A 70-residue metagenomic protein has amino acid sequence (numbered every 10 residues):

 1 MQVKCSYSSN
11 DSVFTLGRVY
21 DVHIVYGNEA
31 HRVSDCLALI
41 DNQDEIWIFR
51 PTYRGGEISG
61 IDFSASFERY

Functional and structural regions predicted by a protein language model:
M1, A65-Y70: Short intrinsically disordered terminal tails
Q2-E57: Basic/aromatic-rich interaction segments and small domains that mediate binding to polyanionic partners
I58-D62: Extracellular interaction modules
